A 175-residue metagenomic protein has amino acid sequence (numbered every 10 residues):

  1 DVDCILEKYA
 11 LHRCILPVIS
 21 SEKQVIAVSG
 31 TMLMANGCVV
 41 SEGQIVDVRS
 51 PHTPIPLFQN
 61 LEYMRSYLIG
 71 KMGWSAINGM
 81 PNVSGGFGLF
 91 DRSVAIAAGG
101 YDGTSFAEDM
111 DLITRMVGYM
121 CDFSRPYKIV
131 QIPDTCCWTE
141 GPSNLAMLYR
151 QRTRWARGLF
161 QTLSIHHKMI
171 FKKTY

Functional and structural regions predicted by a protein language model:
D1-C4, E108: Short acidic donor-binding/metal-coordinating loop in glycosyltransferase active sites
K8-S105, T153-S164: Long helical/loop segments within the catalytic core of UDP-sugar-dependent glycosyltransferases, especially the large
R13-C14, L112-R115, Q151: Alpha-helical scaffold elements adjacent to nucleotide-binding pockets in ATP/GTP-utilizing enzyme cores
V40, V117, G141-P142: A short acidic (Asp/Glu
V94-A97, S105-V130: A short, conserved alpha-helix in the catalytic core of glycosyltransferases
Y127-M147: Active-site donor/metal-binding and catalytic loop motifs of nucleotide-sugar-dependent glycosylation enzymes
H166-M169: Juxtamembrane amphipathic/hinge helix adjacent to a transmembrane helix
K172-Y175: Non-catalytic, C-terminal membrane-associated alpha-helical segments of glycosyltransferases
